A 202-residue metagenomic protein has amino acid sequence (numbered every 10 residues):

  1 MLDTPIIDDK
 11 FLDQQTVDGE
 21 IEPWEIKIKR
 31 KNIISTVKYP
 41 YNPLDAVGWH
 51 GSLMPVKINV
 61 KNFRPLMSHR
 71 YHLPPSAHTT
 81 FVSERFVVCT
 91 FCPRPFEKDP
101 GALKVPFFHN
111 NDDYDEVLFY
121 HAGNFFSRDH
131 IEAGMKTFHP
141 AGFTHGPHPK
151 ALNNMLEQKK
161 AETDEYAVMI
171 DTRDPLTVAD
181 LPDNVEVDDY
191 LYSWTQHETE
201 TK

Functional and structural regions predicted by a protein language model:
M1-K202: Jelly-roll (double-stranded beta-helix
